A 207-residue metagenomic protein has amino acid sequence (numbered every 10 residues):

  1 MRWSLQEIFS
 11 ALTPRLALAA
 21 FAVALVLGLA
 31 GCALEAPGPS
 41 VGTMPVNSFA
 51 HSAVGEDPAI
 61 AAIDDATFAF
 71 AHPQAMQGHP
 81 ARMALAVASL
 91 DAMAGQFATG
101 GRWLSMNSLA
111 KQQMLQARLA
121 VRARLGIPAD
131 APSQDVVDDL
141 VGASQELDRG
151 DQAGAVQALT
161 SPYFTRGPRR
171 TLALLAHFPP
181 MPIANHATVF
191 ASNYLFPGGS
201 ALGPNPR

Functional and structural regions predicted by a protein language model:
M1-C32: Sec-dependent bacterial lipoprotein signal peptides
I8-L12, C32, P39, V189 (+1 more regions): A generic signature of intrinsically disordered, low-complexity regions enriched in glycine/proline and charged/polar
V26, G38-P39, S200-R207: Intrinsically disordered, low-complexity linkers and terminal tails enriched in Pro/Gly and often acidic or mixed-charge
V26-A50: Bacterial Sec signal peptide processing site at the extreme N-terminus
V41-H72: N-terminal mature-domain "stem" immediately C-terminal to a signal peptide or N-terminal signal-anchor/transmembrane
I60-P206: Mature extracellular/secreted ectodomains of secretory-pathway proteins
